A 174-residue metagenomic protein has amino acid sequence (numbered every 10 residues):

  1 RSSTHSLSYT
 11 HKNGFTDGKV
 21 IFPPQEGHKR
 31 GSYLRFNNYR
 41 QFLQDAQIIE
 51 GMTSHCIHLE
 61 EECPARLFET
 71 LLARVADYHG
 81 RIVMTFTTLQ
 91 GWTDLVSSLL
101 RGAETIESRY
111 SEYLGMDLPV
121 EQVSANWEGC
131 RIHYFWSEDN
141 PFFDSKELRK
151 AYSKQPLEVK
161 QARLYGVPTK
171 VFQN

Functional and structural regions predicted by a protein language model:
R1-H55, P168: Inter-Walker segment of RecA-like/P-loop motor cores
N13, G27-K29, A125-E128, L157: A generic structural signal for short, non-catalytic loop/turn and secondary-structure boundary residues
T16, T53, Y78, E128-R131 (+1 more regions): Residues that flank catalytic or metal-binding motifs in active/ligand-binding sites
Q44, R66, F143: Residues that form or flank phosphate/diphosphate-binding pockets in enzymes that use nucleotide phosphates
I49, L95, L164: Short clusters of hydrophobic/aromatic residues that line enzyme substrate/ligand-binding pockets
H58: Generic enzyme active-site microenvironment
E61-D139: Signature of the SF2 helicase/ATPase Hel1-core->accessory helical subdomain module
E138-N174: ATPase catalytic-site recognition across NTP-hydrolyzing enzymes
